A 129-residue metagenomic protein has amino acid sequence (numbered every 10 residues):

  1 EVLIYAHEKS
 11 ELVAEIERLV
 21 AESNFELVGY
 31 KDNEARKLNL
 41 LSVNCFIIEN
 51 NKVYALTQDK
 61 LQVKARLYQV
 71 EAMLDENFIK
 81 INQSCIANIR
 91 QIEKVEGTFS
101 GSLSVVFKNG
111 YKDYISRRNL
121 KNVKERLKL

Functional and structural regions predicted by a protein language model:
E1-A14: N-terminal regulatory/sensing modules of transcriptional regulators
I4, F107, I115: Small/polar loops that bind or transfer phosphate-bearing groups
A6-H7, T57, Q83, R117: Conserved residues at beta->alpha junctions
E8, L67, N119: A broadly conserved detector of short glycine/acidic/proline-rich loop/turn motifs that flank catalytic sites and bind
L12-K112: Conserved binding/recognition cores within well-folded domains
R118, N122-L129: Charged phosphate-binding loop/patch that engages nucleotide di/tri-phosphates or the phosphate backbone of nucleic
